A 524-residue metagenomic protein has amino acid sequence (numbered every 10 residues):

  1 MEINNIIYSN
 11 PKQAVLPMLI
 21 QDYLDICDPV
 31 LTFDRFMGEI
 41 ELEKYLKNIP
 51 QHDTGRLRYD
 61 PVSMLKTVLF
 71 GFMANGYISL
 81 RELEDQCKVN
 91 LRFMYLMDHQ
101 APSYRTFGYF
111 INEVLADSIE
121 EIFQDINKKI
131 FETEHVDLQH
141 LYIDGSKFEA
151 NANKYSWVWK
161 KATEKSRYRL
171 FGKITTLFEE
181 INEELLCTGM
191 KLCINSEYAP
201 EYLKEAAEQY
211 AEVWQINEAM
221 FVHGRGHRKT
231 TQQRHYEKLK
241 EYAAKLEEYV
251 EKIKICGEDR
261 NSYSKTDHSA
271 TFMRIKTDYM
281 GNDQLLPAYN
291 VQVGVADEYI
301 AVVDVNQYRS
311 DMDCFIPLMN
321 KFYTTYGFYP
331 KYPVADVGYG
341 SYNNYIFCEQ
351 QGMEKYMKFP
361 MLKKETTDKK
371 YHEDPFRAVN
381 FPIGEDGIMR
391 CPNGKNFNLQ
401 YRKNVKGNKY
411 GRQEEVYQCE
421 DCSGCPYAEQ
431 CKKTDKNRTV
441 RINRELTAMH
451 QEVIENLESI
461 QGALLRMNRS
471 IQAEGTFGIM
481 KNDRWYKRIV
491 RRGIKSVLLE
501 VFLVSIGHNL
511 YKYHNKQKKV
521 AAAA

Functional and structural regions predicted by a protein language model:
M1-L31: Hydrophobic alpha-helical membrane-insertion signals
M1-N5, Q51-G55, Q461-L464: A ubiquitous short alpha-helical element
I7, V68, G76-V89, Q100-A524: Anion-binding and metal-coordination hotspots
L16-L24, K47, I460, L464: Short, charged, low-complexity loops and linkers
L19, S63-L69, T106: A general alpha-helix detector
D22, G55-D60, F72-G76, L96 (+2 more regions): Short secondary-structure transition/capping motifs
I26-K66, F72: Basic, short loop/linker segments at the boundary and entry of helix-turn-helix/winged-helix-like folds
E41-E43, D53, C87-M97, Y104-T106: Helical catalytic core of nucleic-acid polymerases
